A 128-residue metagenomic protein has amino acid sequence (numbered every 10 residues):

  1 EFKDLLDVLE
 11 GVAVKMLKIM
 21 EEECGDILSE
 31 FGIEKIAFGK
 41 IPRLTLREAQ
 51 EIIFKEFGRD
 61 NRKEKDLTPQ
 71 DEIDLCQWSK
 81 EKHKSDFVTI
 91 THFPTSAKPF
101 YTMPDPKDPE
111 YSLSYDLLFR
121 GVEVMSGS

Functional and structural regions predicted by a protein language model:
E1-D7: Catalytic palm subdomain of template-directed nucleic-acid polymerases, centered on the conserved carboxylate motif
F2, K35-I36, S126: Residues at structural and domain junctions
L9-L117: Metal-assisted phosphate- and nucleotidyl-transfer catalytic regions
G121-S128: Extended C-terminal subregions enriched in glycine
